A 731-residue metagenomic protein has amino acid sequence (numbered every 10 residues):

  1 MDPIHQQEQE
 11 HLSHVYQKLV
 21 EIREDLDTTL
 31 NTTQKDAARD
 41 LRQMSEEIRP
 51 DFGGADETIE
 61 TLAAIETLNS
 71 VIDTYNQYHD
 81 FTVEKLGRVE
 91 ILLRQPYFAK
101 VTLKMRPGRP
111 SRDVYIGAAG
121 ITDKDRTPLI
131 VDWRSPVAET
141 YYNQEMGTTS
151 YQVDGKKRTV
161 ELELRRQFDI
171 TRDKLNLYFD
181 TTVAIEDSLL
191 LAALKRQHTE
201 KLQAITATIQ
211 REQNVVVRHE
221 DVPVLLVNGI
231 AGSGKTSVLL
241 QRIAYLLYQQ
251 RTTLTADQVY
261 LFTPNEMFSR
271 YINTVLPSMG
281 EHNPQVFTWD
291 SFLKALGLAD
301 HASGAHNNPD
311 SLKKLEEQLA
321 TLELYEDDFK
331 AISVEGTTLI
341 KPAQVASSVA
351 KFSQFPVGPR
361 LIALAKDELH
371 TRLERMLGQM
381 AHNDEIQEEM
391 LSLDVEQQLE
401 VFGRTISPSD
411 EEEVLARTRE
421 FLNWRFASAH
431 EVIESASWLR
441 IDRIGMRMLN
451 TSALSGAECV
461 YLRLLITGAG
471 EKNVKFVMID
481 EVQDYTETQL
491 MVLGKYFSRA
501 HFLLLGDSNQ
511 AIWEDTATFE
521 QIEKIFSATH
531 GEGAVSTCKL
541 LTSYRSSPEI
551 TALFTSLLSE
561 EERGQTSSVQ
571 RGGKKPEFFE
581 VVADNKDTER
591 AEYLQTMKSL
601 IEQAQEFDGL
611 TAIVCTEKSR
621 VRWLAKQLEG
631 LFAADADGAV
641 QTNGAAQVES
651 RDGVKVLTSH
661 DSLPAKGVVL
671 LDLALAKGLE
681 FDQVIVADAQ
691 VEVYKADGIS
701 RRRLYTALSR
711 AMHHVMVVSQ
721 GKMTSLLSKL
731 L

Functional and structural regions predicted by a protein language model:
M1-L41, I185-E317, A676-K677, T706-S709: P-loop NTPase Walker
M1-T206, Q210, N214-V215, T724: Extended, charged low-complexity regulatory segments
Y97-T102, L454-R463, T611-V614: Short, hydrophobic/proline-enriched secondary-structure or compact coil segments at domain edges
K100-T102, Q167, L226, V238 (+3 more regions): A structural signal for short, well-ordered beta-strand segments and their strand-loop junctions that often border
M105, A231, T263-E266, Q483 (+1 more regions): Short, flexible loop/turn elements at secondary-structure junctions
K195, T199, F355, P359-I362 (+1 more regions): Conserved phosphate/pyrophosphate-binding and hydrolysis machinery centered on Walker-type P-loop NTPases, extending
L247-M478, D484-V492, A500, D515 (+1 more regions): Alpha-helical nucleic-acid-binding subdomain of P-loop helicases immediately C-terminal to the Walker A/P-loop
T252, D257, R270, T274 (+7 more regions): Conserved helicase motor core of SF1/SF2 NTP-dependent helicases
